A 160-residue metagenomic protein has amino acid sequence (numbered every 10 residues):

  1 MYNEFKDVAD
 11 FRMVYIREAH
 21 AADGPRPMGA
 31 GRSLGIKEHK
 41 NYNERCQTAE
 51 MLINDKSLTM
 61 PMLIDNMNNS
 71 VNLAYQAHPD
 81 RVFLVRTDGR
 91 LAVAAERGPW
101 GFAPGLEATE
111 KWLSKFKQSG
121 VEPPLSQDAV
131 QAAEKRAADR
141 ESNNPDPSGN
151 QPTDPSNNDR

Functional and structural regions predicted by a protein language model:
M1-P123, K135-G149, D159-R160: Chalcogenol-based redox active-site neighborhoods
Q131-A133: Long, compositionally biased, intrinsically disordered segments
